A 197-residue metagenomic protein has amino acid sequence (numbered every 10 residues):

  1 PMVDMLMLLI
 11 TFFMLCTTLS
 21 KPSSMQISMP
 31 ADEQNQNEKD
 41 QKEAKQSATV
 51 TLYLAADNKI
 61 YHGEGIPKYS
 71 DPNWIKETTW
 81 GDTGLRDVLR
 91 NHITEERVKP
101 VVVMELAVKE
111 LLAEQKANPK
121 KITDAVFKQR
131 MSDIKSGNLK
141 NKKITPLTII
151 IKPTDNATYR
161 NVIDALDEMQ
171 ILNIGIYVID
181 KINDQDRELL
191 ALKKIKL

Functional and structural regions predicted by a protein language model:
P1-S24: Hydrophobic single transmembrane helices highlighted by the model
T17-L197: Long, low-hydrophobicity, acidic/polar, solvent-exposed interaction domains
